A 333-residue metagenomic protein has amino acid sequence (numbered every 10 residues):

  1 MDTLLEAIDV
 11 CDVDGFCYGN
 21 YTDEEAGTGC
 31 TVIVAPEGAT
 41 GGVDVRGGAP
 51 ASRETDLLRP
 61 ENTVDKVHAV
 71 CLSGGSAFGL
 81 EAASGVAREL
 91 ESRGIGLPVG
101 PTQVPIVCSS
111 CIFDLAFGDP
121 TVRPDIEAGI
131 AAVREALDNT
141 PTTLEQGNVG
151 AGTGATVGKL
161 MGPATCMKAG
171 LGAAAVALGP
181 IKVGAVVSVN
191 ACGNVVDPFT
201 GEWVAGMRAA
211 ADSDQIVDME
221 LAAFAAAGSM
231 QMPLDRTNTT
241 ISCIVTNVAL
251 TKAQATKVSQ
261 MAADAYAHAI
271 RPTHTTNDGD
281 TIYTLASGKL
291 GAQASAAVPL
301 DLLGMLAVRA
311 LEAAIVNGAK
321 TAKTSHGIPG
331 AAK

Functional and structural regions predicted by a protein language model:
D2-A77, E81-S84, S92-K333: A structural signal for small-residue-enriched, beta-sheet-centric alpha/beta enzyme cores and oligomeric scaffold folds
A87: Acidic/His-rich segments in extracytoplasmic proteins that coordinate ligands and/or metal ions
